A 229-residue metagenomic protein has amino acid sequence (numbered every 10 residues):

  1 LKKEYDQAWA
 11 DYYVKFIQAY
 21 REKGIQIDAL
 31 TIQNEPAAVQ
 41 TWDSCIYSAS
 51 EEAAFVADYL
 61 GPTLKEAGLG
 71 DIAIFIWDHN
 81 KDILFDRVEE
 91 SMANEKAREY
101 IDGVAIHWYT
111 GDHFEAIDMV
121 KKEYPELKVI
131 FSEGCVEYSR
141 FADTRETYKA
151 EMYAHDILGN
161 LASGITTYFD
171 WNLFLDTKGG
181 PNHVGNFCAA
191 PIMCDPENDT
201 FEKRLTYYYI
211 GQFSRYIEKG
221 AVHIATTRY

Functional and structural regions predicted by a protein language model:
L1-D11: Substrate-binding cleft of extracellular glycoside hydrolase catalytic domains
D11-A19, K23-D28, P36-Y229: Substrate-binding and catalytic surfaces of secreted/luminal carbohydrate-active proteins
T31: Ser/Thr-glycine-rich phosphate-binding loops at phosphate-binding pockets of nucleotides, nucleotide cofactors
